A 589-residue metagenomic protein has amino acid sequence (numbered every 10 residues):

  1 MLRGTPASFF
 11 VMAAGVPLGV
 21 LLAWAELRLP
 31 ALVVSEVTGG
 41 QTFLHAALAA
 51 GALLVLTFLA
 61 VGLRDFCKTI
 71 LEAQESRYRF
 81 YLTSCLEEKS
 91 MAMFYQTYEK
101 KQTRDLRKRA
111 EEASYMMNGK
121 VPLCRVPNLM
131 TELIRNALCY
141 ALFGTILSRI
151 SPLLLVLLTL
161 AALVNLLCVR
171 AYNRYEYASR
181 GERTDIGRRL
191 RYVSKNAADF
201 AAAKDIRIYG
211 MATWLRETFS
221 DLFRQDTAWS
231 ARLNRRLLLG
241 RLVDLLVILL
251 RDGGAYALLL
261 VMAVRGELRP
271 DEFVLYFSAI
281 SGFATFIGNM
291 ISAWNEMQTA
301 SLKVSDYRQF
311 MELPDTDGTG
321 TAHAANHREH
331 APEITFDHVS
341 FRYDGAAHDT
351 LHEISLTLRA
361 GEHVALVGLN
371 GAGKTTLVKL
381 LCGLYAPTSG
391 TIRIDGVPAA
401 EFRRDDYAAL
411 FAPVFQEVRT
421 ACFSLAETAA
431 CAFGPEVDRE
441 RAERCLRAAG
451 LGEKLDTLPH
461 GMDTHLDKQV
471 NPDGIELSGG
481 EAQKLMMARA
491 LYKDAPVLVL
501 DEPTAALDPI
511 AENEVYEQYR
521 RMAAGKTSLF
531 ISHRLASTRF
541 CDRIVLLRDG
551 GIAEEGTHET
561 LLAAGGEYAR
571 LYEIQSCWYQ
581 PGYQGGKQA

Functional and structural regions predicted by a protein language model:
F9-F66, A137, T145-E176, L250-A257 (+1 more regions): Transmembrane helix-loop-helix hairpins at lipid-water interfaces of multipass membrane proteins, especially the type-1
S76-C124, I186-W229, S301-E312, T464: Extended non-transmembrane interhelical loops and adjacent amphipathic helices of multipass membrane proteins
M211, A255, Y276-E312: Cytosolic ends of transmembrane helices, especially the final helix of ABC transmembrane type-1 domains
C382: Helix-to-loop junction immediately C-terminal to a conserved catalytic motif
R393, A426-P472, Y516-E517, G525 (+1 more regions): ABC ATPase nucleotide-binding domain helical subdomain, centered on the C-loop/LSGGQ "ABC signature"
G452-A482, D494, W578-K587: ABC-fold ATPase nucleotide-binding domain signature/coupling loops
L498-E502: Catalytic Walker B motif of ABC-type/P-loop ATPase nucleotide-binding domains
E517, A524-G525, H533-R534, R539-A589: C-terminal portion of ABC ATPase nucleotide-binding domains
